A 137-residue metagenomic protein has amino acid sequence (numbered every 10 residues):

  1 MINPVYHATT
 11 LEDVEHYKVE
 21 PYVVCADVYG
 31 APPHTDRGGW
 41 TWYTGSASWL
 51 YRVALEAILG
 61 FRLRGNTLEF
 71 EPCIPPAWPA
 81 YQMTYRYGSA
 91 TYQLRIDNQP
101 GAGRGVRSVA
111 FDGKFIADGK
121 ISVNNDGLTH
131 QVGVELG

Functional and structural regions predicted by a protein language model:
M1-G137: Non-catalytic C-terminal accessory modules of carbohydrate-active enzymes
